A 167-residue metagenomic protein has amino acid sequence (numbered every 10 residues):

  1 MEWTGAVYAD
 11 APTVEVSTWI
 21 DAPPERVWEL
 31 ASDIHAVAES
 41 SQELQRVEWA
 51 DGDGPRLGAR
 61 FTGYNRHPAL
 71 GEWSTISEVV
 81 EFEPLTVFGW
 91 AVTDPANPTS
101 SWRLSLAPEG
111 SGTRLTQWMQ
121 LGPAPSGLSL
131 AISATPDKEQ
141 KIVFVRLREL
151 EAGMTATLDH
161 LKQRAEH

Functional and structural regions predicted by a protein language model:
M1-L57: Hydrophobic ligand-binding cavity/cleft-lining segments
A6-A9, E48-W49, S74-I76, S129-A134: Short hydrophobic/aromatic-rich motifs at helix boundaries and adjacent loops
T18, I34-H35, G58-F61, T113-Q120: Short, mixed-charge, low-aromatic patches
D21-P24, W28, F144, R148-E151 (+1 more regions): Short amphipathic alpha-helical segments with heptad-repeat character
E48-S101, E109-R114, A152-H160, R164-H167: Glycine-rich portal/gate segments that line the openings of hydrophobic small-molecule binding cavities
D94-A152, L161: Beta-strand/loop substructures that line and gate deep hydrophobic ligand-binding cavities in soluble
